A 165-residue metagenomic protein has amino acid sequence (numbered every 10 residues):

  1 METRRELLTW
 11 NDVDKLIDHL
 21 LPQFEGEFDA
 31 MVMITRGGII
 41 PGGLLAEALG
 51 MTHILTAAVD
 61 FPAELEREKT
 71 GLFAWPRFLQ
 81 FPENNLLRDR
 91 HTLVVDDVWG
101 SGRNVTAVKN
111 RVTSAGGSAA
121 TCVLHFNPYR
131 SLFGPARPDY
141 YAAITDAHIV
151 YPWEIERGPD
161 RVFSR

Functional and structural regions predicted by a protein language model:
M1-R165: PRPP-associated nucleotide enzymes
